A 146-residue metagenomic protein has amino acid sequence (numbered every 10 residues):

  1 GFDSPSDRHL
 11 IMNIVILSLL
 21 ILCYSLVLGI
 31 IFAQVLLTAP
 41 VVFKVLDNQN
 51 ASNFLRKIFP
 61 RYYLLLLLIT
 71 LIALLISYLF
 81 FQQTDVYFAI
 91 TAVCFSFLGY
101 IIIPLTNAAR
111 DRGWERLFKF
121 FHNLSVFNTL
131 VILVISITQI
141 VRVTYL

Functional and structural regions predicted by a protein language model:
G1-S4: Short, positively charged low-complexity motifs
M12-L146: Polytopic transmembrane helical bundles with strong interfacial aromatic enrichment
